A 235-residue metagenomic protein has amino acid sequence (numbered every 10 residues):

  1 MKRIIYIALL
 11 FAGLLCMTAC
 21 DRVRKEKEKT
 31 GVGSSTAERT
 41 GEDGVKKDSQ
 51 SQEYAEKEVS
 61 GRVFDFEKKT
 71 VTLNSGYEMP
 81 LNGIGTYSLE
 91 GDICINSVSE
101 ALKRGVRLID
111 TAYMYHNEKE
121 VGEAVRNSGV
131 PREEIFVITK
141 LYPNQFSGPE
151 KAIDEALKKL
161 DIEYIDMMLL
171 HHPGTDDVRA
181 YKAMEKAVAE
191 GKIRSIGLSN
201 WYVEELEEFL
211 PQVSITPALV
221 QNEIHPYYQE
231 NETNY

Functional and structural regions predicted by a protein language model:
M1-I5: Positively charged n-region of N-terminal signal peptides that target proteins for export
C16-A19: C-terminal motif of bacterial Sec signal peptides marking the signal peptidase cleavage site
D21-E28: Bacterial lipoprotein signal-peptidase II cleavage site
K27, E150-L170, K186-E190: CE4/NodB-like, metal-dependent polysaccharide N-deacetylase domain that modifies extracellular/periplasmic N-acetylated
S35, E42-I135: N-terminal binding-site loop/beta-alpha segment at the start of enzyme catalytic domains that lines or forms
M79-G83, L108, E134-I138, Y164-L169 (+2 more regions): Structural preference for beta-strand elements that scaffold enzyme active sites
E90-A101, F146-L160, L206: Short, acidic/polar
P173-Y235: Beta/alpha (TIM)-barrel catalytic core signal, keyed to glycine-rich beta->alpha loops juxtaposed to Asp/Glu that bind
